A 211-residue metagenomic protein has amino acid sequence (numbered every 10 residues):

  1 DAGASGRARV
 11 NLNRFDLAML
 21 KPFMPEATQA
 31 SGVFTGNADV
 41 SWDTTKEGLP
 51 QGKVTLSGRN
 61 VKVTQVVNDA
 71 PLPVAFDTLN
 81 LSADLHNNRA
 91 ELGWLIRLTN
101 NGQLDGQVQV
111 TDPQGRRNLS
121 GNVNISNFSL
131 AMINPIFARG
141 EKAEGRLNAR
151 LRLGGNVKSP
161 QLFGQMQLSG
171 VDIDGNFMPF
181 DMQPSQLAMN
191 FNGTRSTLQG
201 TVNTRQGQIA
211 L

Functional and structural regions predicted by a protein language model:
D1-R152, V157-L211: Interface amphipathic segments
